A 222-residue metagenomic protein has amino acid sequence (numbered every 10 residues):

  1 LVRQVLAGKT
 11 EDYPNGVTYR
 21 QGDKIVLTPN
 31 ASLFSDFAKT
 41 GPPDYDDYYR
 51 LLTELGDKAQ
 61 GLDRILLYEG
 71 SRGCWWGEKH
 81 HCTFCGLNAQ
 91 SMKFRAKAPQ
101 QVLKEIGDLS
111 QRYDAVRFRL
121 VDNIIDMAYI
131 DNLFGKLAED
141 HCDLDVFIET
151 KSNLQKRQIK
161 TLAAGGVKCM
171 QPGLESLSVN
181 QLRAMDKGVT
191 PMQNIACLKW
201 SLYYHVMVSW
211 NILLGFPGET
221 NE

Functional and structural regions predicted by a protein language model:
L1-Q100: Acidic, low-complexity intrinsically disordered segments
P99-S209, L214-E219: Conserved SAM/AdoMet-binding glycine-rich loop
E222: Active-site capping/gating regions of soluble enzymes
